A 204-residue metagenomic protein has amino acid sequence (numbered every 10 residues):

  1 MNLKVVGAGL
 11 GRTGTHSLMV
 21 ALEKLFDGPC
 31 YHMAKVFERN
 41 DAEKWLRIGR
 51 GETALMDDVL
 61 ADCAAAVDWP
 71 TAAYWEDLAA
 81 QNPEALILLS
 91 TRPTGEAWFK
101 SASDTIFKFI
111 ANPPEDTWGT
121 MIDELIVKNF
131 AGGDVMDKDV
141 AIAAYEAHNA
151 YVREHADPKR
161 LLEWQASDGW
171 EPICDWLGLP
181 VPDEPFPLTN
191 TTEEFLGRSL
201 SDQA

Functional and structural regions predicted by a protein language model:
M1-A61: PAPS-dependent sulfotransferase catalytic core
L3-V6, D62-A65, E84-I87, P158-L162: Short active-site oxyanion
S17-L25, L78-A79, F99-A102, W164-V181: PAPS/PAP-binding and catalytic site of the sulfotransferase fold
D27-Y31, K35, W75-V140, L179: PAPS-dependent sulfotransferase catalytic domain
K35-E43, L88-G95, A147-A204: The conserved 3'-phosphoadenosine-5'-phosphosulfate
R47-L60, A73, N112-E163, D175: PAPS-dependent sulfotransferase catalytic domain
W69-A73, S167: Short beta->alpha connector loops
